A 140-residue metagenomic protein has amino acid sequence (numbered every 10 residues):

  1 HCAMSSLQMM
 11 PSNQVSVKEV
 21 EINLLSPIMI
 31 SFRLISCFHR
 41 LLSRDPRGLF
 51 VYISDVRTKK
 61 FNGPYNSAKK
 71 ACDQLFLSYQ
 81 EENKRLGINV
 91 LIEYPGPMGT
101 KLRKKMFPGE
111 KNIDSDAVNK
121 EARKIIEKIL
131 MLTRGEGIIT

Functional and structural regions predicted by a protein language model:
M4-V17, I22, H39, S43-R85 (+1 more regions): Catalytic loop of short-chain dehydrogenase/reductase
M10, F32, T100-K101: Alpha-helical elements of the RecA-like P-loop NTPase motor core of helicases
Q14-K18, K104-N112: Short glycine/proline- and charge-enriched loop/turn segments that cap or connect secondary-structure elements
S31, I35, F76-L77, A122: Short-chain dehydrogenase/reductase
I92-E93, P108-T140: C-terminal helical subdomain
P95-K105: Short, flexible catalytic-loop segment of classical short-chain dehydrogenase/reductase
